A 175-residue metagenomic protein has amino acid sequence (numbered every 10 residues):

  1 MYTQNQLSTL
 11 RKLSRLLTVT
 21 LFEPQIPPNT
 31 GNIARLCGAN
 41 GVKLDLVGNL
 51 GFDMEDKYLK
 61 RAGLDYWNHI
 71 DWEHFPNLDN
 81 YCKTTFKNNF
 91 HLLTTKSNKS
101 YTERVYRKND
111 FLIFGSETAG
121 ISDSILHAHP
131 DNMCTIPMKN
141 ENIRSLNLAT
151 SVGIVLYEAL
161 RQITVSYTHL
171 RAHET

Functional and structural regions predicted by a protein language model:
Y2-T94, L160: RNA substrate-binding interface of SAM-dependent RNA methyltransferases
N29, S145-N147: Active-site helix-initiating loop/hinge in glycosyltransferases
N40, A128-P130: Short, structured coil segments at secondary-structure junctions
T95-N98, S116-A119: Short glycine-rich anion-binding loops that position phosphate/pyrophosphate groups of nucleotides and phosphorylated
K139-S145: Glycine-rich, Arg-bearing micro-motifs that act as flexible, cationic patches
T168-T175: Conserved small/polar residues in nucleotide/adenosyl-binding loops
